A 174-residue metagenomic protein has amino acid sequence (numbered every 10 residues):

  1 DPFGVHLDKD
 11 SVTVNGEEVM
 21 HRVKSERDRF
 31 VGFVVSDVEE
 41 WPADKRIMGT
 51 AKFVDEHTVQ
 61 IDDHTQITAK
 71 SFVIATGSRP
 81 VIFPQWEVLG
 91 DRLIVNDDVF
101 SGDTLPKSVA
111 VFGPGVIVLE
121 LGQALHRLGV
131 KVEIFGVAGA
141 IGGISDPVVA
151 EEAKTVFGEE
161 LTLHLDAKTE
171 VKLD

Functional and structural regions predicted by a protein language model:
D1-L105, A138-G142, P147-V149, T155-H164 (+1 more regions): Glycine-rich flavin
G49-A51, G77, G113-V118, G122 (+1 more regions): Glycine-centered flexibility sites
D103-S145, V149: Rossmann-like NAD(P)H-binding beta-loop-alpha module
Q123, K154-T155: Alpha-helical segments flanking ligand/cofactor-binding loops in enzyme cores
K131, L165-A167: Rossmann-fold dehydrogenase core element
